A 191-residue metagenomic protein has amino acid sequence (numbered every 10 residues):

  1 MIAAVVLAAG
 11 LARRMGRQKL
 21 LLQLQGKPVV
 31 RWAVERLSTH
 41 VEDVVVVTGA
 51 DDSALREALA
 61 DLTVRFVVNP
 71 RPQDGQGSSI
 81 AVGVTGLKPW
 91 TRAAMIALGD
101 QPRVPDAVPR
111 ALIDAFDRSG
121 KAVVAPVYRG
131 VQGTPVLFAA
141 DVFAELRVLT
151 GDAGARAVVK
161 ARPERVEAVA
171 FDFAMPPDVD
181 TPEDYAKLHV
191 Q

Functional and structural regions predicted by a protein language model:
M1, A144-Q191: Conserved alpha/beta core of the MobA/IspD/sugar-nucleotide pyrophosphorylase nucleotidyltransferase superfamily
M1-Q132, A140, E164-D172: Nucleotide and nucleotide-moiety/phosphate-recognizing core
T134-F138, P177-V179: Short glycine- and hydrophobic/aromatic-rich loop-to-beta-strand nucleating segment in the catalytic cores
L137, V142-E145: Short, small-residue alpha-helix embedded
